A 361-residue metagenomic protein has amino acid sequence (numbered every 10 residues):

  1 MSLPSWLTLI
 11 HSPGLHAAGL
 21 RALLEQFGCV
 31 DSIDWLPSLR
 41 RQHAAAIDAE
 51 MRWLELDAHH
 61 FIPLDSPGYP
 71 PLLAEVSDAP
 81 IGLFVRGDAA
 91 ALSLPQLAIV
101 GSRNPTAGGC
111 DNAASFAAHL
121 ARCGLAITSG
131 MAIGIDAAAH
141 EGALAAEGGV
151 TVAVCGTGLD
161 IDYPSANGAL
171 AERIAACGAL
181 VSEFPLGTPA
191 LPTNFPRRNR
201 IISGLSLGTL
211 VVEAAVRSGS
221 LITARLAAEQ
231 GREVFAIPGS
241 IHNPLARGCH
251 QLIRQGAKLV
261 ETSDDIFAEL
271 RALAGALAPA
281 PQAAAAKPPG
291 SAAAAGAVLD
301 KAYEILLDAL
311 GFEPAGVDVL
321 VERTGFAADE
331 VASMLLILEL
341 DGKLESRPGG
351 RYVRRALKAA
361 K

Functional and structural regions predicted by a protein language model:
M1-L3, P63-K361: Glycine-biased, small-residue-rich flexible motifs in mid-sequence functional cores and linkers
M1-Y69, K343, P348-K361: Short, small/acidic-rich helices and loops at N termini and domain boundaries of DNA replication/processing enzymes
